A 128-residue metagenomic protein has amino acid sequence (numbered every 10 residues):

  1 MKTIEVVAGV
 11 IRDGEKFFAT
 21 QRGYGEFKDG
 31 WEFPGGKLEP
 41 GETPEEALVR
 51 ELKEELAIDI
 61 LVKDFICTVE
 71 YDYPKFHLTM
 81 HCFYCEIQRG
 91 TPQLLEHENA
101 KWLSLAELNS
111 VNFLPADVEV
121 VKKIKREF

Functional and structural regions predicted by a protein language model:
M1-F17, K37: Conserved N-terminal beta-strand and adjoining loop/helix that marks the start of the Nudix/MutT-like hydrolase domain
E5-V7, E15, L78-H81, E98: Change "...and in nucleic-acid phosphodiester-cleaving endonucleases..." to "...and in nucleic-acid processing enzymes
I11-R12, A19, C85-I87, W102: Conserved hydrophobic "DFG−1" position in protein kinase catalytic cores
K16-E54: Conserved Nudix-box catalytic region and its N-terminal flanking loop in Nudix hydrolases and closely related
P44-K53, F65, F83, A100 (+1 more regions): Hydrophobic packing within well-folded, soluble alpha/beta domains
E55-V62: Short secondary-structure junctions
D59, V69-T91, K101: Active-site-adjacent beta-strand/loop module that shapes the phosphate/pyrophosphate-binding cleft
Y84, Q93-I124: NUDIX/MutT-family hydrolases
